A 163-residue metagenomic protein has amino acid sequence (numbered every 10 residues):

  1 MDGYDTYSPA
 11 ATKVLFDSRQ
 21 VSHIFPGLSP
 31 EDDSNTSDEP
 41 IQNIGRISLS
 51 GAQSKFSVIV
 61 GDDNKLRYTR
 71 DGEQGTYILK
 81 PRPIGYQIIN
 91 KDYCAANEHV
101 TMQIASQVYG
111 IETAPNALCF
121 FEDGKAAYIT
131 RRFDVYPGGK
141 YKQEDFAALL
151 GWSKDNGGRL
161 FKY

Functional and structural regions predicted by a protein language model:
M1-Y163: Phosphate/dinucleotide-binding and metal-coordinating scaffold of catalytic cores in nucleotide-dependent enzymes
